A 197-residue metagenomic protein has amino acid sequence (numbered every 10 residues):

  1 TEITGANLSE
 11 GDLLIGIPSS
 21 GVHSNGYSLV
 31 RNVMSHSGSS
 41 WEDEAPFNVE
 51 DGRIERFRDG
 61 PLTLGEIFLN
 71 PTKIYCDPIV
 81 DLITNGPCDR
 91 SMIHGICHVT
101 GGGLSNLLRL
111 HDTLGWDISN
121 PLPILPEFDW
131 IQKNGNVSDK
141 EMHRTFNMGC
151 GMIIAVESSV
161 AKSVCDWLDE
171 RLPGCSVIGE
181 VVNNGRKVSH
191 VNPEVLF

Functional and structural regions predicted by a protein language model:
T1-V30, E180, V191-E194: Glycine-rich anion-binding loops of enzyme active sites
I3, N32, H36-W41, E66 (+2 more regions): Catalytic cores and adjacent flexible loops of soluble metabolic enzymes that perform enolate/carbanion chemistry on
L13, G38, E42-G60: Small-residue-enriched flexible segments
S19, Y27-E44, T113-W130: Gly/Ser/Thr-rich active-site loops/lids in small-molecule metabolic enzymes that frequently grip phosphoryl groups
F47-N48, R56-F197: Glycine-/charge-enriched secondary-structure boundary and capping motifs
